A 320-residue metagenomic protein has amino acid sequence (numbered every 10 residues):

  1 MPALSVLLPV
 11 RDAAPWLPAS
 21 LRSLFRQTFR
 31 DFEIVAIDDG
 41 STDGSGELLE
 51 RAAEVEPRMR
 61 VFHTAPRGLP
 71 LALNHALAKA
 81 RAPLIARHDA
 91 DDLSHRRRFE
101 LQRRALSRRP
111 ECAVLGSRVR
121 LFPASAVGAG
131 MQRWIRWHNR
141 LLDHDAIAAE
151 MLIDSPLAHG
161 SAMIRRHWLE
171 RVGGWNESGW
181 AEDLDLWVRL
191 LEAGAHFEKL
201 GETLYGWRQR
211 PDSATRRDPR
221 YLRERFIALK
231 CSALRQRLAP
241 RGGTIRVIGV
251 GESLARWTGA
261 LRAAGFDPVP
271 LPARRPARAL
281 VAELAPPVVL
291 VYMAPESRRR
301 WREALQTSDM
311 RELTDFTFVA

Functional and structural regions predicted by a protein language model:
V6, A78, S117, L141-D218: Conserved nucleotide-sugar donor-binding catalytic segment
D12-R26: Short, well-formed alpha-helical segments that are part of the catalytic scaffolds of diverse glycosyltransferases
D38-E47, D89: A conserved acidic beta->alpha catalytic loop
G44, D92-A105: Acidic donor-binding/catalytic loop of UDP-sugar-dependent glycosyltransferases, especially processive GT2
E56, L69, L101-A105, R109-W168: Flexible acidic/His/Gly-enriched loops in nucleotide-sugar-dependent glycosyltransferase catalytic domains
T64-A80, L101: Glycine-rich, basic loop-to-helix element that forms the pyrophosphate-binding segment of sugar-nucleotide handling
I85: Short aromatic/hydrophobic "clamp" motif used to bind/position activated sugar donors
E202-T203, W207-P211, R216-R241: Catalytic core of nucleotide-sugar-dependent glycosyltransferases
